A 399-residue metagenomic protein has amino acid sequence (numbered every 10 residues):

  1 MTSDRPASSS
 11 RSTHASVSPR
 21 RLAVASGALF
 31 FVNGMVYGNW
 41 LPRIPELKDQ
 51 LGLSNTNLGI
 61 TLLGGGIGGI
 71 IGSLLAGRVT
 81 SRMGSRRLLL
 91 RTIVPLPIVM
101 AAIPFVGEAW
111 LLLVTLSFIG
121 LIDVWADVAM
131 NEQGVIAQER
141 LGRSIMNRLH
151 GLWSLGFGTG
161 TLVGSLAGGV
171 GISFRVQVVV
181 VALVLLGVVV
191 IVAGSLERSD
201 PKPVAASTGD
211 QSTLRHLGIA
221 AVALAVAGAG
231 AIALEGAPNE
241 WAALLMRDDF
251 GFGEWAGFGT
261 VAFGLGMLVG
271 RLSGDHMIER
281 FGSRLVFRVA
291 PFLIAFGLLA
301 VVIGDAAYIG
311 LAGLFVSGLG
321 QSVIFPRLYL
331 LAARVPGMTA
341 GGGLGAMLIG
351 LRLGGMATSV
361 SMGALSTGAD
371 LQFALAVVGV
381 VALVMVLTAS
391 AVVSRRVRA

Functional and structural regions predicted by a protein language model:
P42-T56, E240-W255: Short amphipathic helix-loop junctions that connect adjacent transmembrane helices in Major Facilitator Superfamily/SLC
L47-K48, V79-T80, L166-G171, M246-R247 (+3 more regions): Interfacial helix-cap and linker-helix signal at transmembrane-aqueous boundaries of multi-pass secondary transporters
G52, G84, F105-W110, G304-D305: Helix-breaking motifs and short loop linkers at transmembrane-helix boundaries and internal kinks in secondary membrane
G72-S85, G168, G270-S283, S366-T367: Helix-to-loop junctions at the C-terminal end of transmembrane segments in multipass secondary transporters
R86-L89, F287: Primarily marks hydrophobic transmembrane alpha-helices of the MFS/SLC 12-helix fold
V124-R140, V323-P336: Intracellular juxtamembrane helix-capping segments at the cytosolic ends of symmetry-related transmembrane helices
R175-G194, L375-A391: Symmetry-related core transmembrane helices of the 12-TM Major Facilitator Superfamily/SLC fold
P336-L371, V378: A late C-terminal transmembrane helix in Major Facilitator Superfamily
